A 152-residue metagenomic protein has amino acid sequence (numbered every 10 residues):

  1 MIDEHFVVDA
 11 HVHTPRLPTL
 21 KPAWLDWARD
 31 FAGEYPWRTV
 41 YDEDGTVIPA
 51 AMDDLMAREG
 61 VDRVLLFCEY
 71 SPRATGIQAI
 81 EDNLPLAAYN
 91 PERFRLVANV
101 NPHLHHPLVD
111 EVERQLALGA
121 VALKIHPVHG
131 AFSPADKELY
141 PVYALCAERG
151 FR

Functional and structural regions predicted by a protein language model:
M1-R152: Helix-coil boundary/capping segments in enzymes
